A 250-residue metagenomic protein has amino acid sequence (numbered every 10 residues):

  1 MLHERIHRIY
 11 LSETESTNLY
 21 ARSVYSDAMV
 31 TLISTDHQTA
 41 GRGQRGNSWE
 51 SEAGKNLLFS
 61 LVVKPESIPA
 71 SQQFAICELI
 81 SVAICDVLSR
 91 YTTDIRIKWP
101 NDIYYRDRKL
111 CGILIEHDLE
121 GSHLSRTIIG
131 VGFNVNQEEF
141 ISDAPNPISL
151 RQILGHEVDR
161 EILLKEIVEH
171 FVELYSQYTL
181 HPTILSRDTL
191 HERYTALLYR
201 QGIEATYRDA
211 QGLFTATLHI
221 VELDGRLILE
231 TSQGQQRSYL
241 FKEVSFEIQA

Functional and structural regions predicted by a protein language model:
M1-R90, C111, D118: N-terminal lobe of the biotin/lipoate ligase/transferase fold
T31, D94-W99: A short coil-to-beta-strand element that immediately follows conserved catalytic motifs
E66-S71, A75-I95, Y105-A250: Long, positively charged amphipathic alpha-helical accessory segments at protein N-termini or as interdomain linkers
